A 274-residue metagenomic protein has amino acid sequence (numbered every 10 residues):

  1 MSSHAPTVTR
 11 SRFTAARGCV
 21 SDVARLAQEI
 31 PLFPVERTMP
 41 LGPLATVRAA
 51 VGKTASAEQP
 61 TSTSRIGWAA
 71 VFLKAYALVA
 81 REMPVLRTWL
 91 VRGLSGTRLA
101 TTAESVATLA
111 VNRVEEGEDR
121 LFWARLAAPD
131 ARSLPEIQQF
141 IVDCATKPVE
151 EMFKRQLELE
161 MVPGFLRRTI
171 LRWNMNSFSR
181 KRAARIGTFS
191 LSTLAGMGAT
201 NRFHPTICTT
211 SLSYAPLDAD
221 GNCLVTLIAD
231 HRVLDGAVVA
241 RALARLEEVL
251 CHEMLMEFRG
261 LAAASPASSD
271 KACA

Functional and structural regions predicted by a protein language model:
M1-A274: C-terminal catalytic/motor cores of large multi-domain enzyme assemblies
